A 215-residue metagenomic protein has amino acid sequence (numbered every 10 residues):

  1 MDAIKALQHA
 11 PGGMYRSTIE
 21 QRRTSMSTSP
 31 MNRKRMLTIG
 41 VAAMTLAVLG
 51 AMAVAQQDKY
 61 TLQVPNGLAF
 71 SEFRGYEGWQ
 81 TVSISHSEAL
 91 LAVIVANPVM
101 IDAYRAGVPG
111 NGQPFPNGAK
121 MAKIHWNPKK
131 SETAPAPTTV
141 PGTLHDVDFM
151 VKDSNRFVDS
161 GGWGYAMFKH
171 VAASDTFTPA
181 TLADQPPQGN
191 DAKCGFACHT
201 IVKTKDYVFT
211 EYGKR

Functional and structural regions predicted by a protein language model:
M1-S25, S29: Short, Lys/Arg-enriched N-terminal segments with co-localized hydrophobic residues within the first ~10-30 amino acids
D2, Q56-E88, G112-R215: Sequence context surrounding c-type heme c attachment/ligation sites in exported
Q8-G12, I19, M36, L46 (+4 more regions): Compositionally biased, low-complexity repeat tracts
T28-V41: Bacterial N-terminal signal peptides that target proteins for export
G40-L49: Bacterial N-terminal signal peptides
L49-A55: Sec/Tat signal peptide C-region and signal peptidase I cleavage site
V93-N111, E132-P135: N-terminal post-signal-peptidase region of extra-cytosolic proteins
